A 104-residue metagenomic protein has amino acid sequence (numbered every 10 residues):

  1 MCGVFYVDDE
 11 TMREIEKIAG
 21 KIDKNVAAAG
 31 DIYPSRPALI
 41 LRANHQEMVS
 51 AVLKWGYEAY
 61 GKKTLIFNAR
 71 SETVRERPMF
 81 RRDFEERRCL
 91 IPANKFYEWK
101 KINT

Functional and structural regions predicted by a protein language model:
M1-T104: Short linear sequence motif anchored by a di-proline
